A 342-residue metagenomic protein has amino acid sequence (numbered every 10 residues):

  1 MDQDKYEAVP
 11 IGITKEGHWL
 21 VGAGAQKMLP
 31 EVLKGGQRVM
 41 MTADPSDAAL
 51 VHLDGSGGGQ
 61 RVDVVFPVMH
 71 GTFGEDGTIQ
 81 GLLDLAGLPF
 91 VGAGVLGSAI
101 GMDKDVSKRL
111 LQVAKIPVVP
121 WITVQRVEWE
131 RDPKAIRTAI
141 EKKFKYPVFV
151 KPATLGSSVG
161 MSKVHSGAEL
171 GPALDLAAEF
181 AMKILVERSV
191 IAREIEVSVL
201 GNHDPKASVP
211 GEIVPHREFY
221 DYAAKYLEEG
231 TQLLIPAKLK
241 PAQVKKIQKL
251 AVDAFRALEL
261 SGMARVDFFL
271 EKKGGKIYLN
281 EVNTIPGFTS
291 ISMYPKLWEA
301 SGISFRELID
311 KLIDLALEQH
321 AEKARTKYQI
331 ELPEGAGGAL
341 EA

Functional and structural regions predicted by a protein language model:
M1-L96, I100-M102, V106, V113 (+3 more regions): ATP-binding N-terminal substructure of ATP-dependent carboxylate-amine bond-forming enzymes
D4, A86, K143-F144, F180 (+1 more regions): Structured helix-beta-strand junction loops
A8, P89-F90, V118, V148 (+1 more regions): Hydrophobic beta-strand scaffold residues
G55, G59, I100-R193: Active-site nucleotide/adenylate-binding loops and adjacent lid/helix of ATP-dependent enzymes
G81-F90, S166, G171, A300-I303: A glycine- and small-aliphatic-rich helix-loop capping segment at beta-alpha/alpha-beta transitions that lines
S162-K249, K272-Y278: Phosphate-binding site of ATP-dependent enzymes
K240-A342: ATP-dependent carboxylate activation and anion-phosphoryl transfer catalytic cores that bind Mg-ATP to form
